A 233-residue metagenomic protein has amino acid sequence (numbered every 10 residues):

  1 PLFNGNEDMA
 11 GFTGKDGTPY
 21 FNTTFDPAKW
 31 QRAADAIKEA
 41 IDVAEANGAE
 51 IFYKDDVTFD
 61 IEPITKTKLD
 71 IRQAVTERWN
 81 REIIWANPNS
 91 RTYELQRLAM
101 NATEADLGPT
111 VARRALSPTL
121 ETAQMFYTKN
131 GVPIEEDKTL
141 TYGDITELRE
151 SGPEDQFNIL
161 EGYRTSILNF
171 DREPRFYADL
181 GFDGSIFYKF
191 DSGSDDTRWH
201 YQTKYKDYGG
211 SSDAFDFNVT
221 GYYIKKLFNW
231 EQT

Functional and structural regions predicted by a protein language model:
L2-G209: An aromatic- and glycine-enriched ligand-binding surface/loop that stacks and positions planar moieties
D195-T233: Extended glycan-interaction surfaces of carbohydrate-active proteins
